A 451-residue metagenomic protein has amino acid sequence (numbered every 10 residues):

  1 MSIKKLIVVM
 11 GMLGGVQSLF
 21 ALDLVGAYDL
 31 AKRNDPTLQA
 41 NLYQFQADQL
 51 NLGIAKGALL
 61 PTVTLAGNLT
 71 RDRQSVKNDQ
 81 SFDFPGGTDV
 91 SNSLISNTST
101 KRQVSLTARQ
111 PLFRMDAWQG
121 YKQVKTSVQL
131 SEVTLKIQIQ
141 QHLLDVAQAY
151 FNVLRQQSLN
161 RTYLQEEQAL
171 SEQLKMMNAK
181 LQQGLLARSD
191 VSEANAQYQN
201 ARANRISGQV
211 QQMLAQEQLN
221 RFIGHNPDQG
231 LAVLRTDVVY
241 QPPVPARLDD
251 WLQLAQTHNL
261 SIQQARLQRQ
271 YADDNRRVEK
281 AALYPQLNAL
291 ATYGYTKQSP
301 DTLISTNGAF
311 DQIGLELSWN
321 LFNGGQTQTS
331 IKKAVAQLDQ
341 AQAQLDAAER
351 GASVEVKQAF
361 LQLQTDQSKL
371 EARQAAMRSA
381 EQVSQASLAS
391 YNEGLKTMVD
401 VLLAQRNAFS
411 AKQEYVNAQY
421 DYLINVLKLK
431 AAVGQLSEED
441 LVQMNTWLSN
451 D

Functional and structural regions predicted by a protein language model:
M1-F20: Gram-negative bacterial Sec-dependent N-terminal signal peptides
F20-N68, Q74, P227, V233-Q270 (+3 more regions): Bacterial Sec-pathway N-terminal export signals of envelope proteins
Q39, T62-F82, S93-T98, R109-I137 (+5 more regions): Small/polar (Gly/Ser/Thr/Ala-rich) solvent-exposed segments that form structured loops/beta-strands/short helices used
A40-A55, Q138, H142-Y163, E172 (+6 more regions): Amphipathic alpha-helical coiled-coil segments
P61, R102-A108, W251, D311-L317: Hydrophobic, lipid-facing positions within transmembrane beta-strands of outer-membrane proteins
R73, E414-D451: Acidic, low-complexity, intrinsically disordered peripheral segments
Q141-L254, Q362, D366, N407-A408: Periplasmic alpha-helical coiled-coil/stalk elements that build and connect Gram-negative outer-membrane
